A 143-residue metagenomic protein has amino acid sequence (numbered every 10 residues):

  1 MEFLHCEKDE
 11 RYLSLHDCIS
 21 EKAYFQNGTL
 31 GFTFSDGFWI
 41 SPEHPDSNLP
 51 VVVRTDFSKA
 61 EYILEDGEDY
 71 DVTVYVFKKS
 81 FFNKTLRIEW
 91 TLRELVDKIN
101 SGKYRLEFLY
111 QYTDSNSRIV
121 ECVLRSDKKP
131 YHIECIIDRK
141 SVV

Functional and structural regions predicted by a protein language model:
M1-V143: Surface-exposed, interaction-prone regions used to assemble/regulate multi-protein complexes
